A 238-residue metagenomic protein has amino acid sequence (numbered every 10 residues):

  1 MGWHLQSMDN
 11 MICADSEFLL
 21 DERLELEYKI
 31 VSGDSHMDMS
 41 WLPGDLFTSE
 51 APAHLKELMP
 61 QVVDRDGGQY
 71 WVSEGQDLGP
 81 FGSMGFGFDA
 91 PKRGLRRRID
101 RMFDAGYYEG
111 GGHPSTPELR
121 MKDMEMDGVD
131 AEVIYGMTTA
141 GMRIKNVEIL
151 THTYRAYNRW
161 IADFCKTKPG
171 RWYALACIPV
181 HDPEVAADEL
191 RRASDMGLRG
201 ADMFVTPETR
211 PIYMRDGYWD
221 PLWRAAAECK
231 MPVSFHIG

Functional and structural regions predicted by a protein language model:
M1-G238: Helix-coil boundary/capping segments in enzymes
